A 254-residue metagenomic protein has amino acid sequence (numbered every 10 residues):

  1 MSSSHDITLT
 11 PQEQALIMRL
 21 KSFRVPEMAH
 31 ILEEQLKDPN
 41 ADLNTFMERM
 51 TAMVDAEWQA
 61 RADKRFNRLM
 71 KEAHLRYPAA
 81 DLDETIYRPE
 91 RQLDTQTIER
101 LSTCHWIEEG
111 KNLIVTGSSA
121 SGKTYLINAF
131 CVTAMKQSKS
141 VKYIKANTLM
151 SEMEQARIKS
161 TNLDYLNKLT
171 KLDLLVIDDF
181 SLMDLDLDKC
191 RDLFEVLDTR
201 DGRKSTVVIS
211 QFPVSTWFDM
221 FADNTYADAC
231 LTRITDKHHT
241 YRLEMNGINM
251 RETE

Functional and structural regions predicted by a protein language model:
M1-F23, E27-A29: Charged, compositionally biased N-terminal leader segments and the immediate start of the first structured element
V25-P78: Interdomain "pre-motor" coupling segment immediately N-terminal to P-loop NTPase/helicase cores
L32, S140, T148-K171, F180-E254: Replace "adjacent to P-loop NTPase cores in ATP/GTP-dependent enzymes" with "adjacent to NTP-binding cores
A80-C104: N-terminal pre-Walker A segment at the start of P-loop NTPase domains
T85, I127, K145: Conserved hydrophobic/aromatic pocket- or pore-lining residues that grip, position, or stack substrates in active sites
I107-L113: Pre-Walker A (Motif I) flank of P-loop NTPase domains
V115-K139: Walker A/P-loop
